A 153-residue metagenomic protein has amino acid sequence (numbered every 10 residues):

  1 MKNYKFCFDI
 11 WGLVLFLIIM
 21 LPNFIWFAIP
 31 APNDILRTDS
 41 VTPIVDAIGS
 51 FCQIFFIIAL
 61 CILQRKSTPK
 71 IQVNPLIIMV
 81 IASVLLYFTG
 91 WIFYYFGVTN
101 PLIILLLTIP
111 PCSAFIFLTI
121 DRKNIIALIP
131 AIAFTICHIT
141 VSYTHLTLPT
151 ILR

Functional and structural regions predicted by a protein language model:
K2-K5, R65-N74: Membrane-interface helix-boundary motifs at transmembrane edges
W11-M20, V80-L85: Alpha-helical transmembrane segments
I19-A31: Alpha-helical transmembrane segments of multi-pass membrane proteins
A28-N33, T89-G97: Juxtamembrane "helix-exit" motif on the non-cytosolic side of transmembrane helices
D39-F51: Short aromatic-rich membrane-water interface segments that cap or initiate transmembrane helices in multi-pass membrane
Y94-I103, A114-L128: Membrane-helix boundary connector in multi-pass membrane proteins
A127-H138: Central hydrophobic cores of alpha-helical transmembrane segments in multi-pass integral membrane proteins
T144-T150: Conserved small/polar residues in nucleotide/adenosyl-binding loops
